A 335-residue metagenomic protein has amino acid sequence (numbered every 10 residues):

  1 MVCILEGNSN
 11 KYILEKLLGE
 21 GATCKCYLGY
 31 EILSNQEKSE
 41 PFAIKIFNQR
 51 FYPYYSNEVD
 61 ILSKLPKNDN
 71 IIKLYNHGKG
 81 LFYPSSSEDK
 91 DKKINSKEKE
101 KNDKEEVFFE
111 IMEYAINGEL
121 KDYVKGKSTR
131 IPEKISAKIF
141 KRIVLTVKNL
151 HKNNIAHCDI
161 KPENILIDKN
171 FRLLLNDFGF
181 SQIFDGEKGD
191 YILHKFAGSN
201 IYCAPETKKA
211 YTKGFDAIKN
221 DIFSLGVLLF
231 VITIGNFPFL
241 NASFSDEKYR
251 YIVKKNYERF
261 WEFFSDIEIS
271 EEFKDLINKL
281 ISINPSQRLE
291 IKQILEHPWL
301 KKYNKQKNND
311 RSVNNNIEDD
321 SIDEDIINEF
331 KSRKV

Functional and structural regions predicted by a protein language model:
K25-N48: Glycine-rich ATP phosphate-binding loop
K73-E105: Short beta-strand micro-motifs within the conserved protein kinase catalytic domain, predominantly in the N-lobe
E105-E119: Conserved short submotifs of the Hanks-type protein kinase catalytic core that shape the nucleotide-binding pocket
I139-F140: Activation segment signature within eukaryotic-like protein kinase domains
H151-D168: Catalytic-loop of the protein kinase fold
I192-T207: Conserved activation segment of eukaryotic-like protein kinases, specifically the C-terminal portion of the activation
T207-K219: Conserved end of the kinase activation segment
